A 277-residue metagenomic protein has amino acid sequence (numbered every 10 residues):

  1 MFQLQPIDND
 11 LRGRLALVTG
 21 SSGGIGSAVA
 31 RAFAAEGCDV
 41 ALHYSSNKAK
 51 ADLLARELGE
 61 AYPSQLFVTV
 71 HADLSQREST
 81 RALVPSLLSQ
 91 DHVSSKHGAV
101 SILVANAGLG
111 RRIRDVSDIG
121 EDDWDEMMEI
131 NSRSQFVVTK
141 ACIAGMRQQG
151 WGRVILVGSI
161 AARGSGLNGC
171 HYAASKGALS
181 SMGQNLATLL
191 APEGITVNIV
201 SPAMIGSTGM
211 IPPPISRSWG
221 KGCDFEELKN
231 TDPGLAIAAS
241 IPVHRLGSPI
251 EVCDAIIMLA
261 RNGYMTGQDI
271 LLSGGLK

Functional and structural regions predicted by a protein language model:
L15, S22-G23: Conserved glycine-rich cofactor-binding loop
A82, S86-S89, R114-D118, D122-E129: Active-site Tyr-X3-Lys motif and surrounding loop/helix of classical short-chain dehydrogenase/reductase
V100, R114-V116, D123-D125, W219 (+1 more regions): Substrate-binding pocket helix/loop in short-chain dehydrogenase/reductase
T139, S175, G183: Active-site helix of classical SDR
A144, T188-L189: Alpha-helical segment proximal to the catalytic Tyr-Lys
W151, R245-L272: C-terminal substrate-recognition "lid" of short-chain dehydrogenase/reductases
S159: Residue(s) in the substrate-gating loop at a strand-loop-helix junction that position the organic substrate next
